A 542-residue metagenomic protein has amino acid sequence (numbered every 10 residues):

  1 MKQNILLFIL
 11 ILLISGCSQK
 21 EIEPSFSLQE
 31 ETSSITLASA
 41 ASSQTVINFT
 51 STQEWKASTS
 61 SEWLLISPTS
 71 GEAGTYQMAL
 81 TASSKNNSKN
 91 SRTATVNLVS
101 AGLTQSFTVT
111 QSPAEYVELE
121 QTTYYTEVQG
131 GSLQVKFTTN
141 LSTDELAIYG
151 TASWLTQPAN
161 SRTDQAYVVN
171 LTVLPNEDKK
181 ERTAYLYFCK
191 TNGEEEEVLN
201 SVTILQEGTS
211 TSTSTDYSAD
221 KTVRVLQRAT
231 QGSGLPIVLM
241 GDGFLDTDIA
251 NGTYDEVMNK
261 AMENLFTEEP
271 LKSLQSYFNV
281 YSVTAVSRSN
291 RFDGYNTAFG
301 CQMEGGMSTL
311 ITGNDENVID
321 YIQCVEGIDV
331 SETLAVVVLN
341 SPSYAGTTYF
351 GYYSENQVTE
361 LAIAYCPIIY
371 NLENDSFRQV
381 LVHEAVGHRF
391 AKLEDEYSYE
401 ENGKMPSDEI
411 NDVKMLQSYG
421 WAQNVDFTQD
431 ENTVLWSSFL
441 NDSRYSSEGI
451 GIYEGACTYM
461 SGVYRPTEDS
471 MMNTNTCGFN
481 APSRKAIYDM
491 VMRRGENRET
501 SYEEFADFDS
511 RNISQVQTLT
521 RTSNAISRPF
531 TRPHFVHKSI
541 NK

Functional and structural regions predicted by a protein language model:
G16-S34, A101-E118, V198-S201, E207-T213: Bacterial Sec-dependent N-terminal signal peptides
Q19-P24, Q29-A57, E120-I148: Solvent-exposed, low-complexity, repeat-rich "mucin-like" stalks and linkers
N48-A79, L141-N170: Surface-exposed binding patches on compact interaction domains or structured appendages
L80, K89-G102, V169, K180-N192: A short beta-strand micro-motif common to beta-rich folds, especially ectodomain repeats
S210-V330, T500-F505, S510-V536, N541: Propeptide-to-catalytic entry region of secreted or membrane-anchored zinc metalloproteases
R291-D293, D320-V330, V338-Y365: Catalytic zinc-binding patch centered on the HExxH motif and its immediate surroundings that defines zinc-dependent
T359-A385: Short pre-active-site segment immediately N-terminal to the catalytic Zn-binding motif
E394-K542: Replace "(M1/M4/M9/M12/WLM)" with "(e.g., M1/M4/M8/M9/M12/M26/WLM)" and add "not limited to" to clarify scope
